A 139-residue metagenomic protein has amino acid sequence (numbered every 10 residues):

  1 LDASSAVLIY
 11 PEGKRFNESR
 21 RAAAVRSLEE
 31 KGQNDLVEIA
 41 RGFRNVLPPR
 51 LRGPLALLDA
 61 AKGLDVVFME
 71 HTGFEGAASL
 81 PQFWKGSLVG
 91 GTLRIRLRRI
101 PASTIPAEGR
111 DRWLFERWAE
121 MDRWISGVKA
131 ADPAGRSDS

Functional and structural regions predicted by a protein language model:
L1-A3: Short amphipathic alpha-helices and their capping/turn segments at secondary-structure boundaries
S5-E108: A cross-family acyltransferase "interaction/gating" segment
L57, A130-D138: Exposed, interaction-prone extracellular/peripheral surfaces
G90-D132: A recognition module on extended beta-rich or small alphabeta surfaces enriched in W/G with H and D/E
